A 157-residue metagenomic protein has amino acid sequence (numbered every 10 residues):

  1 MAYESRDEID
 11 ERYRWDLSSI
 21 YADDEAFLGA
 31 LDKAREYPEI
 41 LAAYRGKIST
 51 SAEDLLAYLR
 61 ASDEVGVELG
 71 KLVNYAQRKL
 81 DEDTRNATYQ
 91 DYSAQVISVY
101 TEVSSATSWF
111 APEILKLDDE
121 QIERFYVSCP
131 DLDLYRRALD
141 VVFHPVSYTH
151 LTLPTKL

Functional and structural regions predicted by a protein language model:
M1-L151: A well-structured
T152-L157: A short, hydrophobic C-terminal helix/tail in secreted or cell-surface proteins
